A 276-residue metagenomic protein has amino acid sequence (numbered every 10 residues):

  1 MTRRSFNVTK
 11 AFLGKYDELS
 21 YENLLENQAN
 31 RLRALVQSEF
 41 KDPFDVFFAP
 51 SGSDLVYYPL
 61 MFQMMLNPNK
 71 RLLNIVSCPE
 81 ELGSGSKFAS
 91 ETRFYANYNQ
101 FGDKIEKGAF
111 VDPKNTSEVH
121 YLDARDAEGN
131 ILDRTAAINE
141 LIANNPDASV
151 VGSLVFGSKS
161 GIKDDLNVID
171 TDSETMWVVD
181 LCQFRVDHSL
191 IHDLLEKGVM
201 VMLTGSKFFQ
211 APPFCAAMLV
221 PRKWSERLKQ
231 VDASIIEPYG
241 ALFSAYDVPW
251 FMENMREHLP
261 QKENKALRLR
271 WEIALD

Functional and structural regions predicted by a protein language model:
T2-D54, Y58-K70, P79, F88 (+2 more regions): Conserved N-terminal alpha-helix of the aminotransferase class I/II PLP-enzyme fold
F47-Y57, P79-S84, F156-I162, C182-R185 (+1 more regions): Gly/Ser/Thr-rich loops at beta-strand to alpha-helix junctions that form or flank small-molecule/cofactor-binding
N74-S117: Substrate-binding/gating loop at the entrance of the active-site cleft, primarily in PLP-dependent aminotransferase-like
I75, V151-V155, V178, M202 (+1 more regions): Structural motif
G85-S86, D187-L190, F209-C215: Short, charged, surface-exposed secondary-structure boundary motifs
F110-L181, R185, F208: Active-site phosphate-binding strand-loop segment of PLP-dependent enzymes
H192-S206: Conserved active-site segment immediately N-terminal to the catalytic lysine that forms the internal aldimine
S206-D276: Active-site C-terminal subdomain of aminotransferase-like
